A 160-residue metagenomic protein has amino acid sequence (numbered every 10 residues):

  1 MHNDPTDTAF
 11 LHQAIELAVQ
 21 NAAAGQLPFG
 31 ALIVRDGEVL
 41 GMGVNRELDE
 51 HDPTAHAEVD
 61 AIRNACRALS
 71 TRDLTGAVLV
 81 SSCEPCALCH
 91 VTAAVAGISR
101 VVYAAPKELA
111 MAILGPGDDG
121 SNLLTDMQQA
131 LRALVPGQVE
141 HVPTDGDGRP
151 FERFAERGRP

Functional and structural regions predicted by a protein language model:
M1-N21, V91-P160: Zinc-dependent deaminase
A14, A18-N21, A31, A57 (+1 more regions): Small-residue (primarily alanine) positions within well-ordered alpha-helices, especially packing/interaction faces
A23-Q26: A short helix-loop-beta-strand connector motif used in the catalytic cores of GNAT acetyltransferases and, in some
F29-G37: Short beta-strand scaffold segments in enzyme catalytic cores
R46-V59: A short, polar/charged loop-to-alpha-helix boundary motif
E47, S81, A105: Residues that line or immediately flank small-molecule/substrate-binding pockets and catalytic motifs
R63-A96, R100: Helix-adjacent hinge/juxtasegments
